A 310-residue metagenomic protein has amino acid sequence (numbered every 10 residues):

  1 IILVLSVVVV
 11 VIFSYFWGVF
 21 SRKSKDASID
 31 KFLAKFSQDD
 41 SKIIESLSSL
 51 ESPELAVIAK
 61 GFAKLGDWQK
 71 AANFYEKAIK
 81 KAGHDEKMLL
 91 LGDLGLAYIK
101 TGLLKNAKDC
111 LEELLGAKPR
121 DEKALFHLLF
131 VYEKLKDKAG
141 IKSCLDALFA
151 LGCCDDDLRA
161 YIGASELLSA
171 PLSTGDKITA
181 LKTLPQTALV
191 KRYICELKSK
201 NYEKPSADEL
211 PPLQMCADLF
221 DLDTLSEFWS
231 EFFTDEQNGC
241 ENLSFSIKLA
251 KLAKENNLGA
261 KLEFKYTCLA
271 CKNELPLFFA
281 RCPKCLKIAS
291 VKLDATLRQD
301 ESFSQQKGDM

Functional and structural regions predicted by a protein language model:
I1-A27: N-terminal signal-anchor transmembrane alpha helix of single-pass membrane proteins, serving as the membrane-anchoring
D26, S37-S41, W68-Q69, L104 (+1 more regions): TPR-repeat structural position
S49, G83-D85, P119, C153: Short coil turns that delineate tetratricopeptide repeat
E54, M88-L90, A124, D157-L158 (+1 more regions): TPR alpha-solenoid repeat register
D208-M310: Cys/His-clustered metal-coordination modules, chiefly Zn-binding fingers
